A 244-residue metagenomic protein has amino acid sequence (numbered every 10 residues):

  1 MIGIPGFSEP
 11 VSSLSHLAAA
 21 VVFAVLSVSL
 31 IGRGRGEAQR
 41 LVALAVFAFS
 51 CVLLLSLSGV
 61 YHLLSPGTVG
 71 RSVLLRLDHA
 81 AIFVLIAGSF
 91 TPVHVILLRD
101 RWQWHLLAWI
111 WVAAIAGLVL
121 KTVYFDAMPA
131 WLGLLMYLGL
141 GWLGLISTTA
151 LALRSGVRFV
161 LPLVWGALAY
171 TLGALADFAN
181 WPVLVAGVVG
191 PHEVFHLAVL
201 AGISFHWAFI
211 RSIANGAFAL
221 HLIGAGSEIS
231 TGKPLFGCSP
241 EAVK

Functional and structural regions predicted by a protein language model:
M1-C238, K244: Multi-pass alpha-helical transmembrane bundles in non-GPCR membrane proteins that perform intramembrane catalysis
